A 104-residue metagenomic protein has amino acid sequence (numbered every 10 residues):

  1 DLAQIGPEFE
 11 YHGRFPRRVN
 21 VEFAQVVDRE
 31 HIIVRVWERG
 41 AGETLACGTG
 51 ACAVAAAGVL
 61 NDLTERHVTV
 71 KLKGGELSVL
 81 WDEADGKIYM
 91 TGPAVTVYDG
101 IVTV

Functional and structural regions predicted by a protein language model:
D1-T44, A55-V104: Active-site proximal loop and beta-alpha junction motif in alpha/beta enzyme cores
C47: Short cysteine clusters
A51: Conserved acetyl-CoA-binding loop-helix of GNAT-fold acetyltransferases
